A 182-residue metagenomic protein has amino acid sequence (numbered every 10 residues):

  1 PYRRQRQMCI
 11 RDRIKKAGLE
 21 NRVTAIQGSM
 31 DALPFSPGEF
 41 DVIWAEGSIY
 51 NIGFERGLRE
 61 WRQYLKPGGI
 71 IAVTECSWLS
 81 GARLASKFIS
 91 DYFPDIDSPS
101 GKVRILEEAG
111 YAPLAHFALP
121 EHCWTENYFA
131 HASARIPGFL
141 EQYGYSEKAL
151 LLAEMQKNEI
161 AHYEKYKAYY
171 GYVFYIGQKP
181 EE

Functional and structural regions predicted by a protein language model:
P1-R6, I10: Single conserved hydrophobic/aromatic residue that forms the stacking wall/gate of nucleotide- or nucleobase-binding
A17-A32: Conserved SAM-binding strand-loop segment of SAM-dependent methyltransferases
D31-I43: A short acidic, Gly/Pro-enriched loop at the edge of an enzyme's catalytic core that lines a small-molecule cofactor
D41-E55: A short SAM/SAH-binding and catalytic strip from SAM-dependent methyltransferases
E55-I70: A short glycine-rich, Lys/Arg-flanked "PGG" loop and its adjoining helix->strand segment in the class I
V73-P94: Short, glycine-/aromatic-enriched active-site segment of Class I SAM-dependent methyltransferases
P94-H116: Short alpha-helix
A115-E182: Conserved Class I S-adenosyl-L-methionine
